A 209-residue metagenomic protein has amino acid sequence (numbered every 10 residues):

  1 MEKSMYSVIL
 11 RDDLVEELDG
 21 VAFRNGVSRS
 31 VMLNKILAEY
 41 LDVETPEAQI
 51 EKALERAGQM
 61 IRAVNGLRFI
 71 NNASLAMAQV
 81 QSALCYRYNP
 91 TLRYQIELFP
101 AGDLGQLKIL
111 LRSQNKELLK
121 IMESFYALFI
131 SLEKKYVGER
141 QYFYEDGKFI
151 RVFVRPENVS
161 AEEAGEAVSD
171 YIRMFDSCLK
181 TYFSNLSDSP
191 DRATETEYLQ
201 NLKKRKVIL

Functional and structural regions predicted by a protein language model:
M1-D12: Short Lys/Arg-rich basic patches
D13-E16, Y40: Long, low-complexity regulatory regions of eukaryotic transcription regulators
A22: The alpha-helix within a helix-turn-helix
N25-Q49: Short, basic amphipathic alpha-helical segments that act as recognition/interaction helices in nucleic-acid-binding
D42-A73: Short, positively charged interaction helices/loops
F69-M122: Amphipathic, interaction-prone secondary-structure segments
R112-L209: Charged, low-complexity intrinsically disordered regulatory/assembly segments
